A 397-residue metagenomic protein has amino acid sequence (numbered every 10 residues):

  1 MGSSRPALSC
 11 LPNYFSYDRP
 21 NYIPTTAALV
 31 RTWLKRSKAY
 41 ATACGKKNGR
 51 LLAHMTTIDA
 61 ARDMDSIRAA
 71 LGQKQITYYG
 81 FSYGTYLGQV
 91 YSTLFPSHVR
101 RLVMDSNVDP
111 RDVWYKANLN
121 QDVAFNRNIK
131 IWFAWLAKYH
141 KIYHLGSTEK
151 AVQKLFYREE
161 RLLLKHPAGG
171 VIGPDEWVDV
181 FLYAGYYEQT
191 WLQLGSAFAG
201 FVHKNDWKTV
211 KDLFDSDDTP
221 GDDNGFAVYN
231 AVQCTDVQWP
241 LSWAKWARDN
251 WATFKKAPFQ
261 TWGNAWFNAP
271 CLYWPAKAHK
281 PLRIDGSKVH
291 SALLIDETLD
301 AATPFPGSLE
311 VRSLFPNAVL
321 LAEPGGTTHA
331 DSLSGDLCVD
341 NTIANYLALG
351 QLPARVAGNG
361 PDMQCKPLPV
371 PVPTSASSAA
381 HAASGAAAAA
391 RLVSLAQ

Functional and structural regions predicted by a protein language model:
M1-W177, A231, T235-Q397: Gly/Pro-rich cap/lid or specificity-loop segments adjacent to the active site
L155-R158, A197, T209, L213: Charge-rich, solvent-exposed alpha-helical interaction surfaces
L164-D179, Y186-T190, T219-A227: Structural motif
L182, D218, T327-H329: Conserved short loop/turn motifs at secondary-structure junctions
G185-H203, W239-K245, Q351: Short helix-capping/linker segments at secondary-structure and domain boundaries
F201-F214, D218-P220, K255-W262, L368-P373: Short, mixed-charge aromatic SLiMs
H203-V237, L241-K245: Long, low-complexity segments enriched in small/aliphatic residues
